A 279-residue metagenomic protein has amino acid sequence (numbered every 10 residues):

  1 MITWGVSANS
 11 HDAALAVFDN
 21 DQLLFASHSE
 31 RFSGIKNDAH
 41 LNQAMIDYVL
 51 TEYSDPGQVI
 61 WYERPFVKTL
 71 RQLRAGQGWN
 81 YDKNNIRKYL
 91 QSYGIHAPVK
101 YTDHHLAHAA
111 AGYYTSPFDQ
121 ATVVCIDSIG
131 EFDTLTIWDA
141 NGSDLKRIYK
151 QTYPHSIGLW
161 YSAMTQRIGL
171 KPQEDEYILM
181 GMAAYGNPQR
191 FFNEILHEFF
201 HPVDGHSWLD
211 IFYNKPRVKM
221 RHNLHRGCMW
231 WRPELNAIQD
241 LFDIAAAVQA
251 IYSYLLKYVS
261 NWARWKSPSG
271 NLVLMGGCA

Functional and structural regions predicted by a protein language model:
M1-A279: Short acidic/glycine-rich loops and adjacent helix/strand connectors that line catalytic pockets where negatively
